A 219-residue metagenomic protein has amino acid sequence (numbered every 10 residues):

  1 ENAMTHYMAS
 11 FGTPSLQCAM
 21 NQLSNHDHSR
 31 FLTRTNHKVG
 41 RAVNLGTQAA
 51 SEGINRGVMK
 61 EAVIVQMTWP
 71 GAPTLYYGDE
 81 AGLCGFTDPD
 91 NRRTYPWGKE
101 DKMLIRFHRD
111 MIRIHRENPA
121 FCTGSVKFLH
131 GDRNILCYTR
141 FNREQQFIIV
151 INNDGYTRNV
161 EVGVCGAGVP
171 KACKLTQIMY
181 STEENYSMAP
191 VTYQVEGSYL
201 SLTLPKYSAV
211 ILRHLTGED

Functional and structural regions predicted by a protein language model:
E1-P73, H130-N134, R143, E196-Y199: Alpha-amylase-like alpha-glycosidases and glucanotransferases acting on alpha-linked glucans and related
M8, Y95-L129, I211: Aromatic- and carboxylate-lined catalytic core of secreted/periplasmic carbohydrate-active enzymes
N25, Y77-G85, K127-H130: Short, solvent-exposed turn/loop segments enriched in Gly/Ser/Thr/Pro and often Arg
H26, Q66, G78-E80, M111 (+1 more regions): Conserved, mostly hydrophobic/aromatic
H28-L32, L83-T87, T157-N159: Short catalytic/ligand-binding loop motif for oxyanion handling, primarily in non-cytosolic enzymes, centered on
L129-V169, I211: Carbohydrate-binding surface patches
Q177-G197: Solvent-exposed beta-strand/loop surfaces of large extracellular or lumenal domains
V191-D219: C-terminal beta-strand-rich structural cap/linker in extracellular carbohydrate-active enzymes
